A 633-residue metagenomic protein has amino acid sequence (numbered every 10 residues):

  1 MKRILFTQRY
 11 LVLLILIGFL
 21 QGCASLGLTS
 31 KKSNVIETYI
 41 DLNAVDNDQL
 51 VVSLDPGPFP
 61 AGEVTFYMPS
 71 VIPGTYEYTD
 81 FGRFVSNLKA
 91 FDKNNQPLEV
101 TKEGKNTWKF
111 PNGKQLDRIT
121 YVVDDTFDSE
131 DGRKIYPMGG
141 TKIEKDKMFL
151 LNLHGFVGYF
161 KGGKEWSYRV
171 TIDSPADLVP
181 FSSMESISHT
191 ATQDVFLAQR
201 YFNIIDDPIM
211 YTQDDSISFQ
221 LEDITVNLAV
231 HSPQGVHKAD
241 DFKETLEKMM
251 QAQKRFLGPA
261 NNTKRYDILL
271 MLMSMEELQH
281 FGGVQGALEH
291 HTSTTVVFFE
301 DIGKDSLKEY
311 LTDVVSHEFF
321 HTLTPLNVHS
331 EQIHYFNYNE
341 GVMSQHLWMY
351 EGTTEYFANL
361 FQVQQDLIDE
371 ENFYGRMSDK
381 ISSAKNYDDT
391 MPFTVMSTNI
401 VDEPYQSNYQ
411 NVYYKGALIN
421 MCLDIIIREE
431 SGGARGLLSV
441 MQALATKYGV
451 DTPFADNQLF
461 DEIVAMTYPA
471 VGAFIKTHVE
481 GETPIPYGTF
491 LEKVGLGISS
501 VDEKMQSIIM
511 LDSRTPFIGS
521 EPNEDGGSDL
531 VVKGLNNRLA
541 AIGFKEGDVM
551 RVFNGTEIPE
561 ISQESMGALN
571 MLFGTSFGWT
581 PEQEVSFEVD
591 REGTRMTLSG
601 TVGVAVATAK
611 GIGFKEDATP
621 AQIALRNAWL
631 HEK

Functional and structural regions predicted by a protein language model:
Q21-G22: C-terminal motif of bacterial Sec signal peptides marking the signal peptidase cleavage site
Y78-N87, D92-T263, G283-G286: Non-catalytic architectural context of zinc metalloproteases
S218-H346: Juxtacatalytic substrate-recognition/specificity segment
H329-N337, G341-Y414, Y448: Acidic/His/Gly-enriched intrinsically disordered linker/tail segments that often contain short helix/coil "MoRF-like"
V401-D402, Y409-Y413, A417, M421-I498: Amphipathic alpha-helical substructures
S499, I561-S562, D590-K633: C-terminal, low-ordered peptide segments at domain boundaries
G534-V549, I558: PDZ/PDZ-like domain micro-motif
D548, V552-E588: PDZ domains, with a preference for the canonical peptide-binding region formed by the helix
